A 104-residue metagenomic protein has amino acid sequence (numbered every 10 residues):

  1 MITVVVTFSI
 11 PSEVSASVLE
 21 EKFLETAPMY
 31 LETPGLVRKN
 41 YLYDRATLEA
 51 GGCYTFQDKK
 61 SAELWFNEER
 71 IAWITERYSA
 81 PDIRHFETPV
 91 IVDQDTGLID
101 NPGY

Functional and structural regions predicted by a protein language model:
M1-E49, K59-N67, R84-Y104: Short S/T/G/P-rich N-terminal loop/turn motif that feeds into the first structured element of a domain
G51-Y54: A short, exposed loop/beta-hairpin motif centered on an aromatic-Gly-Thr core
E69-W73: RNA recognition motif
T75-E87: Conserved short beta-strand edge segments in small beta-sheet-based binding/regulatory domains
